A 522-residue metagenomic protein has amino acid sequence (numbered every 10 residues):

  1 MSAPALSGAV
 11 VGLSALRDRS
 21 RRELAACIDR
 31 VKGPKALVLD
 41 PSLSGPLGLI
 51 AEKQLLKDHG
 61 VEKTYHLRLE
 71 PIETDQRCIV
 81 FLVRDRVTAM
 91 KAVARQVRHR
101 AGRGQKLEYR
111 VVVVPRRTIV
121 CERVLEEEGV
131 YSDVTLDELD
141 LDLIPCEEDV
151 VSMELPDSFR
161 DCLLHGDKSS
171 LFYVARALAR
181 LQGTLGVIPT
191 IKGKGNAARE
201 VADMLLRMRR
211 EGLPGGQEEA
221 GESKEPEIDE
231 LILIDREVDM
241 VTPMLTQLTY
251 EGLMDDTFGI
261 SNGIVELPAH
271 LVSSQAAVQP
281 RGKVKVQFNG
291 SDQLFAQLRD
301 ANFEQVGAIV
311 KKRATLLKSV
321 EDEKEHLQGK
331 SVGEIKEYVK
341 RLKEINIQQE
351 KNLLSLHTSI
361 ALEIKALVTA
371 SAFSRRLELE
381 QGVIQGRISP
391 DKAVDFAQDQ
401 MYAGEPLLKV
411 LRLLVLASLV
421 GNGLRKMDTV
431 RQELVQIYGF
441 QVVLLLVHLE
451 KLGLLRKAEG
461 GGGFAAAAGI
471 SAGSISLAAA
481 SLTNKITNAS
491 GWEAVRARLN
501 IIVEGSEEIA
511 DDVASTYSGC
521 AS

Functional and structural regions predicted by a protein language model:
M1-S522: Extended, well-folded catalytic/binding cores that form a central cleft or groove in large enzyme and scaffold domains
